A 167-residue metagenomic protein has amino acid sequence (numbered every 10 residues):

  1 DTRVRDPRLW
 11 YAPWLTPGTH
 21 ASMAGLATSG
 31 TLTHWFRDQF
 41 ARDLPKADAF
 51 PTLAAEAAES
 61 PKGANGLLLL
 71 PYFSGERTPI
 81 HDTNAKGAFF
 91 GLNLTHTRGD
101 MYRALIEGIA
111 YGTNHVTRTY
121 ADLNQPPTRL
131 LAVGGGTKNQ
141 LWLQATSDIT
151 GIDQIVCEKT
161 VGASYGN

Functional and structural regions predicted by a protein language model:
D1-G166: Active-site core segments that coordinate phosphate-bearing ligands/cofactors across diverse enzyme families
